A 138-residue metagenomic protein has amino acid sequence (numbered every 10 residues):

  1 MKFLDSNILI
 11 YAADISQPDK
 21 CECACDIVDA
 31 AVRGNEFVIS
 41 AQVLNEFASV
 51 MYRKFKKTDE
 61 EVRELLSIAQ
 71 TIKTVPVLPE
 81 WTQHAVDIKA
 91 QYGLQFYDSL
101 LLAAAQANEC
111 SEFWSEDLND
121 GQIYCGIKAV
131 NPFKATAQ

Functional and structural regions predicted by a protein language model:
M1-I39, K54-E60, T136-Q138: Short, well-structured N-terminal submotif of metal-dependent ribonuclease cores
D5-N7, E46, D98, D117: Acidic active-site catalytic centers that drive phospho-/nucleotidyl reactions and related ester hydrolyses
I8-L9, E46-V50, L65, H84: A general alpha-helix detector
V28-D29, Q70, V86: Regular secondary-structure segments
L44, Y52, K56-A69: Glycine/small-residue-rich phosphate/adenosyl-binding loop
T74-E116: Active-site neighborhoods of divalent-metal-dependent phosphate/nucleic-acid chemistry enzymes
A103, A107-Q138: Acidic, PIN/NYN-like endoribonuclease modules and their adjacent C-terminal/linker elements
